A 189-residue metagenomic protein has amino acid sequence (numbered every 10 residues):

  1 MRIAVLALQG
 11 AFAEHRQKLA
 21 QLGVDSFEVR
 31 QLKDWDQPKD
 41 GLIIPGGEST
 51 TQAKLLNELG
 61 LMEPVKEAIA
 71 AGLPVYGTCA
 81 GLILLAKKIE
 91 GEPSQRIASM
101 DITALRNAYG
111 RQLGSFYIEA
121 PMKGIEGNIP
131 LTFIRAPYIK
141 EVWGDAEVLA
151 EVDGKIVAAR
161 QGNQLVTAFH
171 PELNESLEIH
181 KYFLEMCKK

Functional and structural regions predicted by a protein language model:
M1-E58, E63-A68, L177-K181, E185-K189: N-terminal beta1-alpha1 cap of cysteine-dependent amidohydrolase-like domains
L8, T78-A80, M100, R135 (+1 more regions): A secondary-structure boundary/capping signal
S26-F27, V75, Q164: Hydrophobic anchor at the start of a short beta-strand that flanks the dinucleotide cofactor-binding loop
W35-P38, A70, V142, R160: Flexible, charged surface loops at secondary-structure boundaries
I43-I44, G77, T167: Redox-cofactor binding/interface segments in oxidoreductases and associated redox assembly factors
S49-P121: Cysteine-nucleophile active-site neighborhood
R106-K189: Amide-donor transfer/coupling interface in amidating biosynthetic enzymes
